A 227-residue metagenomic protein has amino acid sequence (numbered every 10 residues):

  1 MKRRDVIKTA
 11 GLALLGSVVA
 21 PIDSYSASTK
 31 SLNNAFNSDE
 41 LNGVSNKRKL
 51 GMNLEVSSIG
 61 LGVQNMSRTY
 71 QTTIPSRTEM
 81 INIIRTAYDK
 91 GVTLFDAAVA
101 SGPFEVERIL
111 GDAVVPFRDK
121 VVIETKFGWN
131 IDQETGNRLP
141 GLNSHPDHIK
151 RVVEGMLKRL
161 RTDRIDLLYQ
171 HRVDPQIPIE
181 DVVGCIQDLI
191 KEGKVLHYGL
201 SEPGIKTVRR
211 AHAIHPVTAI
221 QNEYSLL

Functional and structural regions predicted by a protein language model:
K2-V122: N-terminal binding-site loop/beta-alpha segment at the start of enzyme catalytic domains that lines or forms
R4, V44, I179-L227: Beta/alpha (TIM)-barrel catalytic core signal, keyed to glycine-rich beta->alpha loops juxtaposed to Asp/Glu that bind
L61, F95, L110, I123 (+5 more regions): Conserved, mostly hydrophobic/aromatic
Q64-M66, A100, K126-N130, Q170-V173 (+2 more regions): Active-site beta-loop-alpha junctions enriched in small/polar residues
I74-T86, H145-K158, V208: Short, acidic/polar
I84, E107, G111, V153-E154 (+2 more regions): Generic structural signal for well-ordered alpha-helices, preferentially at hydrophobic/aromatic core positions
A98-V106, D174-P178, L226-L227: Acidic-and-aromatic substrate-binding clefts and catalytic sites of carbohydrate-active enzymes
K158-D174: Active-site groove signature of glycoside hydrolases
